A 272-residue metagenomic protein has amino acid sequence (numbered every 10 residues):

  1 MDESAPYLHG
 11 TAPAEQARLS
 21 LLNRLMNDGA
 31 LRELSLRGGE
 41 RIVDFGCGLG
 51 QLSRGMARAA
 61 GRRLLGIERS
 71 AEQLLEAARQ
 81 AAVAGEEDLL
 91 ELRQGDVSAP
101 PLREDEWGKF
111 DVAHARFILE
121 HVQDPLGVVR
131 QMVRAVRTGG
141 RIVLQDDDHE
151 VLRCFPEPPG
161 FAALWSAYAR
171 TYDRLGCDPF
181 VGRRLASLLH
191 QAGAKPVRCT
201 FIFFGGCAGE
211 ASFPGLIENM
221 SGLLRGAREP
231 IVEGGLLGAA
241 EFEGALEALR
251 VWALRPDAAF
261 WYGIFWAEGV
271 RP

Functional and structural regions predicted by a protein language model:
S4-R24: Class I SAM-dependent methyltransferase Rossmann-like catalytic core, especially the SAM/SAH-binding loop
L8, R198-A258: C-terminal helical/coil "lid" or tail adjacent to the Rossmann-like core of SAM-dependent
L21-E40, G55: Conserved alpha-helix/loop element of class I SAM-dependent methyltransferases that forms part of the SAM/SAH-binding
V43, L49-P100: Class I SAM-dependent methyltransferase SAM/SAH-binding core
A99-W107: Short conserved loop adjoining the S-adenosyl-L-methionine
H114: A conserved beta-strand element that flanks and buttresses the S-adenosyl-L-methionine
L126-R141: A short glycine-rich, Lys/Arg-flanked "PGG" loop and its adjoining helix->strand segment in the class I
V143-A211: Conserved catalytic/acceptor-binding region of the Class I
